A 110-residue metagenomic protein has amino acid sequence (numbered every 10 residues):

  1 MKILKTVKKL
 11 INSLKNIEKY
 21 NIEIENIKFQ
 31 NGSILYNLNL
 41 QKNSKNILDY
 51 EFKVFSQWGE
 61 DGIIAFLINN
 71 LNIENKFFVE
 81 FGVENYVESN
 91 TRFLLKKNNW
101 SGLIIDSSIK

Functional and structural regions predicted by a protein language model:
M1-D49: Membrane-proximal basic amphipathic "stem/tether" segments
L48-K110: SAM cofactor-binding core of SAM-dependent methyltransferases, primarily the Rossmann-like beta-alpha-beta module
